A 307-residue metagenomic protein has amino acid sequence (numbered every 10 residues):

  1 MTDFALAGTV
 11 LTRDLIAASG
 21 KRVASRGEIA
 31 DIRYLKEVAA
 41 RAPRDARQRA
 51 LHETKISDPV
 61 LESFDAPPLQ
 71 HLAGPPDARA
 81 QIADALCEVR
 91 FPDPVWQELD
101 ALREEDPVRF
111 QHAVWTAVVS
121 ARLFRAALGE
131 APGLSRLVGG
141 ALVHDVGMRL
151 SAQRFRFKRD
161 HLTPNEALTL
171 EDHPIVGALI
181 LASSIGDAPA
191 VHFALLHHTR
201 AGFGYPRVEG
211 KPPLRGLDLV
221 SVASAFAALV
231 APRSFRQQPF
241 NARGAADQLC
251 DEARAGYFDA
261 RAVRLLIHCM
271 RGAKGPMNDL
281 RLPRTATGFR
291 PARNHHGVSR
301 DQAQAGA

Functional and structural regions predicted by a protein language model:
M1-A80: Membrane-cytosol interface segments
L15, R41, Q70-A83, D93 (+4 more regions): Conserved alpha-helical "signature site" that marks functionally important helical segments or helix/loop junctions
A17-A18, A223-A228, A242-A246: Short acidic (Asp/Glu) and glycine-rich catalytic loops that position anionic groups and cofactors
R49-E171, A182: Acidic/His-rich, divalent-metal-binding segments that scaffold phosphate/diphosphate chemistry
A121, R125, A178-L179, V230 (+2 more regions): Amphipathic alpha-helical segments within well-ordered protein domains
L134-L162, G177, H192-Y205, V220 (+1 more regions): His-Asp-centered metal-binding catalytic motifs of divalent-metal-dependent phosphohydrolases/nucleases
A141, L181-S221, F235-Q238, A246-D301 (+1 more regions): Histidine/acidic-rich helix-loop-helix segments that form or flank divalent-metal centers in metalloenzyme catalytic
S151, A182, A228-S234: Charged/polar positions within long, soluble alpha-helices
